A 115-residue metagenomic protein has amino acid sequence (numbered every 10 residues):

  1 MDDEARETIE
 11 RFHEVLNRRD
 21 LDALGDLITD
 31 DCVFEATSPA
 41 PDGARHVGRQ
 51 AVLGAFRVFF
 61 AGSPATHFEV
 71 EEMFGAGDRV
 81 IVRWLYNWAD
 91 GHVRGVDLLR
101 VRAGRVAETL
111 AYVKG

Functional and structural regions predicted by a protein language model:
M1, V47, G104: Short, surface-exposed alpha-helical recognition segments that flank or form part of ligand/macromolecule-binding
M1-D30: Short, low-complexity N-terminal intrinsically disordered segments enriched in polar/charged residues
E4, D20, L53-G115: A beta-strand edge to alpha-helix "cap/lid" segment located at domain peripheries
E10, E14-N17, P39, G75 (+1 more regions): Intrinsic disorder/low-complexity signature
F12-V15, E35, R83, N87: Alpha-helix C-capping/helix-to-loop hinge sites
T29-E71: A solvent-exposed, acidic/Ser-Thr-rich amphipathic alpha-helical stretch
